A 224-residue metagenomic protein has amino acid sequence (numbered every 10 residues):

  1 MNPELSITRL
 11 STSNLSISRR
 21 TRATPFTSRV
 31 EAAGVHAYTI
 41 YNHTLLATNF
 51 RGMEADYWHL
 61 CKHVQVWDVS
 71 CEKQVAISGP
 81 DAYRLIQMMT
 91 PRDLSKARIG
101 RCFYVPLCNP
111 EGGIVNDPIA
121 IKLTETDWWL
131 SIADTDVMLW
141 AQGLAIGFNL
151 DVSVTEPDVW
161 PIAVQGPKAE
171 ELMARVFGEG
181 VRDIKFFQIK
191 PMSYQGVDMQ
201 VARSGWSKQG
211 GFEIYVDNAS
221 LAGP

Functional and structural regions predicted by a protein language model:
M1-L107, G113: Acidic, proline/glycine-enriched N-terminal capping motif
N109-E111, S193-Y194: Short acidic, glycine-rich loop/turn motifs
N116-P224: Acidic, low-complexity central loop/insert segments
